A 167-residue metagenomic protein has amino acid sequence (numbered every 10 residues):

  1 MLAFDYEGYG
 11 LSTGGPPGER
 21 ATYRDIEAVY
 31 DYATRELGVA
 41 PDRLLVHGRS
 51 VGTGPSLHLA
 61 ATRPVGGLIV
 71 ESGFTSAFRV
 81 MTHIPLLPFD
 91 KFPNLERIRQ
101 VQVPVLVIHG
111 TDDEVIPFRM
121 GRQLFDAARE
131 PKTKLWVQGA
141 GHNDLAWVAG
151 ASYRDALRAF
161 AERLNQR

Functional and structural regions predicted by a protein language model:
M1-T13: Conserved alpha/beta-hydrolase
P16-L37, E96-R99: Alpha/beta-hydrolase active-site loop
L37-S50: Alpha/beta-hydrolase fold nucleophile elbow
V65, I69-R79: Active-site nucleophile loop of the alpha/beta-hydrolase fold
N94, V103, P117-D126, A149: Short alpha-helix in the alpha/beta-hydrolase fold that links the catalytic acid
Q100-Q102, V107-H109, D113: Short beta-strand/loop motif that positions the catalytic acidic residue of the alpha/beta-hydrolase fold
T111-I116, H142-D144: Acidic catalytic loop of the alpha/beta-hydrolase fold
R122-D126, E130-R167: C-terminal catalytic histidine-bearing segment of alpha/beta-hydrolase fold enzymes
